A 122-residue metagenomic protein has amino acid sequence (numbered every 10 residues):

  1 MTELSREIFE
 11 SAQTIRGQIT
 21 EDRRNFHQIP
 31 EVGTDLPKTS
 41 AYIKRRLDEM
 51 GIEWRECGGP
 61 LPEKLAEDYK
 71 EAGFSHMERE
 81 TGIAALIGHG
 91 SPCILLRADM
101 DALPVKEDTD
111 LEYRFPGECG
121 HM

Functional and structural regions predicted by a protein language model:
T2-M122: Acidic/His- and Gly-rich active-site-bordering loop/insert found across diverse amide/peptide-bond hydrolases
